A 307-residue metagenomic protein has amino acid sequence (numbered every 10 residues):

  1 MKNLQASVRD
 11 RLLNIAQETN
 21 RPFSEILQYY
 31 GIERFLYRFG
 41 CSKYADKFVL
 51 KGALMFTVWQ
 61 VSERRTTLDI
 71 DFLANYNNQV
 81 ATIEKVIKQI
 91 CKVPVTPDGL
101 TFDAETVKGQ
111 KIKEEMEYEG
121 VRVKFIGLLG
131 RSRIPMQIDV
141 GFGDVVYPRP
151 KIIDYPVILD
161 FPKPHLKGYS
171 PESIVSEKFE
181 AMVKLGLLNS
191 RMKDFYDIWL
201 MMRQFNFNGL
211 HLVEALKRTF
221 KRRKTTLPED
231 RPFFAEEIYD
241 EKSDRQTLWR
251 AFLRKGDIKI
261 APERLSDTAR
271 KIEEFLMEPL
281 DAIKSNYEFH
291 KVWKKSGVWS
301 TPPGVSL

Functional and structural regions predicted by a protein language model:
M1-F48, V58-T66, I70, A74-L307: Structured mid-to-C-terminal alpha-helical surface segments
L50-L54: Glycine-rich beta-strand-to-loop/alpha-helix junction loops that act as flexible
